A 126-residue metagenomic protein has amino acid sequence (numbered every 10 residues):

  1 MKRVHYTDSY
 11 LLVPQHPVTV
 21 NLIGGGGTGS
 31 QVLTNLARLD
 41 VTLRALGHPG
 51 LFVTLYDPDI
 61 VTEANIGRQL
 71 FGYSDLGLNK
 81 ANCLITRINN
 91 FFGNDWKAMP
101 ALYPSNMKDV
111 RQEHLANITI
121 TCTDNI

Functional and structural regions predicted by a protein language model:
M1-I126: Adenine nucleotide-associated cytosolic modules
